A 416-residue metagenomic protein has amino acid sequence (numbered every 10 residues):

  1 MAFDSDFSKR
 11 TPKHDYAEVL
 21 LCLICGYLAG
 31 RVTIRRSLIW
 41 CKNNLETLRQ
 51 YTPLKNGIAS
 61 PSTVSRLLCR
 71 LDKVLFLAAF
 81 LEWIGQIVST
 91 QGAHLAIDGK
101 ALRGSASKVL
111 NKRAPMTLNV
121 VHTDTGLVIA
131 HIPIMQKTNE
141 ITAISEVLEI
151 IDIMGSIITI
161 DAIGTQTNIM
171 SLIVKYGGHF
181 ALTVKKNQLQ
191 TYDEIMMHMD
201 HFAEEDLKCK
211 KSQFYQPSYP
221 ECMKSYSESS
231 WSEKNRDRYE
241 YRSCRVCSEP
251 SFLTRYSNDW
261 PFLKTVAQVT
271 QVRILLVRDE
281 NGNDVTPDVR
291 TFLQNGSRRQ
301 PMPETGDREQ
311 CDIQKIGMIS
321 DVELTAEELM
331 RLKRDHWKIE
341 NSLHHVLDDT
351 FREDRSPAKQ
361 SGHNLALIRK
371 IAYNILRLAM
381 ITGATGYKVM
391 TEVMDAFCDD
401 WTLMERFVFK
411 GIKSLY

Functional and structural regions predicted by a protein language model:
M1, G317-I319, E323-A358: Short amphipathic alpha-helical "interface-anchor" segments enriched in bulky aromatics
A2, K42-N44, V346-Y416: A short, flexible helix-boundary coil/loop motif
A2, S8-I160, T165-N168, E392: Conserved, well-structured functional cores that handle cations and Mg-NTP chemistry
S8-V19, R308-E309, S356-L365: Structural motif
Y16-C22, K315, L343, N364-I368: Short runs of predominantly hydrophobic/aromatic residues within well-ordered alpha helices that form helix-helix
C22, D98, F180, E340 (+1 more regions): A residue-level signal for conserved active-site and pocket-lining positions in enzyme catalytic cores
I129-S232: Nuclease catalytic cores that cleave nucleic-acid phosphodiester bonds, predominantly acidic two-metal-ion
K185-K186, Q190-M330, R334: An anionic, glycine-rich sequence signature occurring as long contiguous blocks
